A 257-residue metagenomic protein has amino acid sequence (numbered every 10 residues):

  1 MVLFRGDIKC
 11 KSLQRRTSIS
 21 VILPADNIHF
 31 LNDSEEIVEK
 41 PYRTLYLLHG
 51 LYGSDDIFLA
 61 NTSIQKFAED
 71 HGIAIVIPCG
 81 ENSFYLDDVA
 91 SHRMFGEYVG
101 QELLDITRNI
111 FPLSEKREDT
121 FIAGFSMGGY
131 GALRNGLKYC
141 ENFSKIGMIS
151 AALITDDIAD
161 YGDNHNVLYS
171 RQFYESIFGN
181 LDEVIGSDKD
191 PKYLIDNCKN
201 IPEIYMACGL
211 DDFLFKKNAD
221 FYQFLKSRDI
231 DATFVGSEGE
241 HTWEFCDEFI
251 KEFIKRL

Functional and structural regions predicted by a protein language model:
M1-L257: Non-catalytic cap/lid and distal C-terminal segments of serine-dependent acyl enzymes
